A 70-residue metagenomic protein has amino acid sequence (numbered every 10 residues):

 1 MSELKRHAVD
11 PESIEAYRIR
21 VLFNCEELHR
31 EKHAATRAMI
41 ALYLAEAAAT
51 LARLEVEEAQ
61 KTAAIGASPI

Functional and structural regions predicted by a protein language model:
M1-R30, A34-I70: Long, non-catalytic architectural segments outside compact domain cores
